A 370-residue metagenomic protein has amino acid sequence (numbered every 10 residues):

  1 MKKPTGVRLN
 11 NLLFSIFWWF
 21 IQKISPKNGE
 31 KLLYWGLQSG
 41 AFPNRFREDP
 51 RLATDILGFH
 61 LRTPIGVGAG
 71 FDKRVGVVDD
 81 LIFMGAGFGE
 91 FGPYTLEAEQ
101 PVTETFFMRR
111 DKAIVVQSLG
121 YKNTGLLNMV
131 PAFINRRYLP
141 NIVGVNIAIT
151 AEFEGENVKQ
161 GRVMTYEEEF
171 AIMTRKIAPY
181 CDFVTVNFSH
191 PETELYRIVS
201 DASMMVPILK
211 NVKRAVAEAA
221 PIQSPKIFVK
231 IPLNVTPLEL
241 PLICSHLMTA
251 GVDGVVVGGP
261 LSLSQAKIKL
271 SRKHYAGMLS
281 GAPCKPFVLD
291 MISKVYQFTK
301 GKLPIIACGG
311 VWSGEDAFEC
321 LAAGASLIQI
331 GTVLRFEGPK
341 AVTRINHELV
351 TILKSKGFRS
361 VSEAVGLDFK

Functional and structural regions predicted by a protein language model:
M1-F46, A113-I114, G120, P131 (+2 more regions): Alpha/beta catalytic cores of nucleotide-metabolism and tRNA/nucleoside-modifying enzymes
S25, V67, G89, M129 (+6 more regions): Conserved, mostly hydrophobic/aromatic
Y34-R47, P191-S200, L240-G301: Glycine/Thr-rich beta-alpha phosphate-binding loop at enzyme active sites
A69-D72, N146-T150, I231-P237, L303-E315: Glycine-rich beta-to-alpha transition loops that act as phosphate-gripper elements at the mouths of alpha/beta enzyme
R74-L81, V235-T249, Q297-G301, V311-I328: Catalytic cores of alpha/beta
G87-E99, F188-H190, G254-L263, G310-V311 (+1 more regions): Glycine-rich phosphate-binding active-site loops on the catalytic face of alpha/beta enzymes
Y94-I142: A gly/proline- and charged-residue-enriched helix-loop-helix capping module
A151-F170, R197-V199, M204, F228-T249: Active-site glycine- and acidic-residue-rich loops that bind and position anionic ligands or nucleotide-like cofactors
